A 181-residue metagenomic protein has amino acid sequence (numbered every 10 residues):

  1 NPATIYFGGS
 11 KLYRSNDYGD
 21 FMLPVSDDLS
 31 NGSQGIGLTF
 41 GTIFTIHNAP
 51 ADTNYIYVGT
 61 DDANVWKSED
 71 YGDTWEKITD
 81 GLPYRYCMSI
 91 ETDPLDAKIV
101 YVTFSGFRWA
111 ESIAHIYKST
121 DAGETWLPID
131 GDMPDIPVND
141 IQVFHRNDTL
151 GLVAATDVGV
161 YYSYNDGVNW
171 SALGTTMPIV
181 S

Functional and structural regions predicted by a protein language model:
N1-S181: Extracellular glycan-interacting surfaces
